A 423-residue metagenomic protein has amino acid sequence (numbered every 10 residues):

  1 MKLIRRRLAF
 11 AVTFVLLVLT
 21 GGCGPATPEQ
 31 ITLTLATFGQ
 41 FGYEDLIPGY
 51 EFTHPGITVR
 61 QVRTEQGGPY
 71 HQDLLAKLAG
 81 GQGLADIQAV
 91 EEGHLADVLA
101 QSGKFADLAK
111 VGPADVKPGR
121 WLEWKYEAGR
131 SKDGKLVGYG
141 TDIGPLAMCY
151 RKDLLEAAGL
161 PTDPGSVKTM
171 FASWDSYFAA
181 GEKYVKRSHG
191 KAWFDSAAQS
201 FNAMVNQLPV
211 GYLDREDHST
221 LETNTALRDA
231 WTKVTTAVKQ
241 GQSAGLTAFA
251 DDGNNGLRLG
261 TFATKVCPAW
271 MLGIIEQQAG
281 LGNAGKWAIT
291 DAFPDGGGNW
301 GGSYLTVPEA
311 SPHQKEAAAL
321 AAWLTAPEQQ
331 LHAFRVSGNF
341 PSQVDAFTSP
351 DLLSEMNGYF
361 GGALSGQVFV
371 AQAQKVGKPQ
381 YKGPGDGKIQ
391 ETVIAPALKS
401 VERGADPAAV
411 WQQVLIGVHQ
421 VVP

Functional and structural regions predicted by a protein language model:
M1-D97, S102, P113-K117, K315 (+4 more regions): Conserved N-terminal structural module of periplasmic/extracytoplasmic solute-binding proteins
R63-A76, E91-G93, M170-S176, G245-L259: Short helix-initiation/N-cap motifs at beta->coil->alpha
D86-A89, A263-P268: Paired acidic/hydrophobic, glycine-rich loop segments that form the ligand-binding mouth/hinge of periplasmic-binding
E91-A147, K286-A288: Hinge/lid segment of periplasmic solute-binding proteins
A109-W121, S166-M170, V210-A230, Q277-G282 (+2 more regions): Short, solvent-exposed loop/beta-turn-alpha elements that line the ligand-binding surface or hinge of extracytoplasmic
F178-G181, D217-T247: Glycine-centered hinge/linker elements that transmit conformational signals in sensory and ligand-binding systems
K239-Q240, Q278-S342: Extracytoplasmic/periplasmic substrate-recognition and gating elements
Y359-G417: C-terminal capping/gating helix-and-loop segments adjacent to ligand/active sites or protein-protein/ligand interfaces
